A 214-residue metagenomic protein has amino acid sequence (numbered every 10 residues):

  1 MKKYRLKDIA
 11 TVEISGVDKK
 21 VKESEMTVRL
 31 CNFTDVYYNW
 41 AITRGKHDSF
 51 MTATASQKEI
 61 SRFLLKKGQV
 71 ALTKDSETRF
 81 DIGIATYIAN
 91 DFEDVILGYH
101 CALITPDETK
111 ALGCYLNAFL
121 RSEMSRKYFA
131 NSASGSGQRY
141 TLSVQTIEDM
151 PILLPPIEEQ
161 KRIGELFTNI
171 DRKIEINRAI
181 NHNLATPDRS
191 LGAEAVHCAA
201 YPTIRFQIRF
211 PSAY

Functional and structural regions predicted by a protein language model:
M1-V17, D149-A195, I204-Y214: Non-catalytic DNA-recognition/assembly elements of restriction-modification systems
K2, R29, V95, A118 (+1 more regions): Residues that recognize and position ribonucleotide moieties
K7-E23, T34-V70, Y214: Sequence-specific dsDNA recognition surfaces
K19-M26, R44-K46, N131-A133, F206-I208: Short coil/turn segments at secondary-structure boundaries
N32-T34, T52-T54, E59-R121: A short beta-sheet element
A53-S56, A102-E108, E148-L154, T168 (+1 more regions): Short, well-ordered beta-strand elements within core beta-sheets of diverse protein domains
D94-A102, S134-G164: A short glycine-rich beta-alpha junction/loop motif
C114-T146: Short, positively charged
